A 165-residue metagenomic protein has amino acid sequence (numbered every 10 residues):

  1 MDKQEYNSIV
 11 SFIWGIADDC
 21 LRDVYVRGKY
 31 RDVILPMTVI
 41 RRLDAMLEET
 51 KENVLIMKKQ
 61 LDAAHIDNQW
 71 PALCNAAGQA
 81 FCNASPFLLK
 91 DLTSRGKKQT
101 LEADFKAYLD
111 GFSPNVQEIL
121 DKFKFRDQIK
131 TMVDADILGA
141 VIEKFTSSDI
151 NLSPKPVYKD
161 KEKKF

Functional and structural regions predicted by a protein language model:
M1-F165: Non-catalytic, mostly N-terminal accessory regions of nucleic-acid modification and defense proteins
